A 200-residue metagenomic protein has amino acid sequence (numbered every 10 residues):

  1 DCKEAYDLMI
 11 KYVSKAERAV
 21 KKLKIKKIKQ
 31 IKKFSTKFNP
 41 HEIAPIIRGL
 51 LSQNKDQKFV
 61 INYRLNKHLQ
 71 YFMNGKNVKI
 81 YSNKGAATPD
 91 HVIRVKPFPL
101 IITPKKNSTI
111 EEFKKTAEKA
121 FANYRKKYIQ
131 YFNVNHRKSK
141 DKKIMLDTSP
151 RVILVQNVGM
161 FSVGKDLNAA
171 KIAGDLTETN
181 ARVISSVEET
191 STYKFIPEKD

Functional and structural regions predicted by a protein language model:
D1: Conserved metal-phosphate-binding beta-hairpin within the catalytic cores of diverse ATP-dependent phosphoryl-transfer
E4-D200: Domain-length cofactor-binding catalytic modules of enzymes
